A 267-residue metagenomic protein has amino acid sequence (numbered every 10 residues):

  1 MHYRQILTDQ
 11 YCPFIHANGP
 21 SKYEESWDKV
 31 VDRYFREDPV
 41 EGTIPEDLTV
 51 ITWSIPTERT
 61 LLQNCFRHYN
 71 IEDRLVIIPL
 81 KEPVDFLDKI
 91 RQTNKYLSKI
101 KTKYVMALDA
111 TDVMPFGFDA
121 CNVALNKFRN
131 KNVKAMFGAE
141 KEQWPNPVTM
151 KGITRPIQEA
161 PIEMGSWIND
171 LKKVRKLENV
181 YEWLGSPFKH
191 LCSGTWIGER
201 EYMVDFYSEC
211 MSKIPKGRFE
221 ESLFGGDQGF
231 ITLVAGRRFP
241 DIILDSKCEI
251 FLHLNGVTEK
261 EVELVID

Functional and structural regions predicted by a protein language model:
M1-K29, K172-D267: Catalytic core and acceptor-binding pocket of nucleotide-sugar-dependent glycosyltransferases
I15-Y104, N130, E201, F239: N-terminal anchoring/stem segment of glycosyltransferases
G19-K22, I55-T57, K81-E82, D112-V113 (+5 more regions): Conserved beta-strand elements of beta-rich interaction domains across eukaryotes, especially beta-propellers
L61-Q63, P115-A120, P147-T149, Y207 (+2 more regions): A short acidic (Asp/Glu
R74-P83, M136-K141, E220-Q228, D245-I250: A generic structural motif
E82-L108, D112-V123, S186, H190-L191 (+1 more regions): A conserved donor-nucleotide-binding helix/loop in the catalytic core of Leloir-type glycosyltransferases
P83-D88, T93, K101, E159-P187: Glycine-rich loop/turn
M114-K172: Conserved donor-nucleotide/metal-binding helix-loop-beta segment in metal-dependent transferases, i.e., the alpha-helix
